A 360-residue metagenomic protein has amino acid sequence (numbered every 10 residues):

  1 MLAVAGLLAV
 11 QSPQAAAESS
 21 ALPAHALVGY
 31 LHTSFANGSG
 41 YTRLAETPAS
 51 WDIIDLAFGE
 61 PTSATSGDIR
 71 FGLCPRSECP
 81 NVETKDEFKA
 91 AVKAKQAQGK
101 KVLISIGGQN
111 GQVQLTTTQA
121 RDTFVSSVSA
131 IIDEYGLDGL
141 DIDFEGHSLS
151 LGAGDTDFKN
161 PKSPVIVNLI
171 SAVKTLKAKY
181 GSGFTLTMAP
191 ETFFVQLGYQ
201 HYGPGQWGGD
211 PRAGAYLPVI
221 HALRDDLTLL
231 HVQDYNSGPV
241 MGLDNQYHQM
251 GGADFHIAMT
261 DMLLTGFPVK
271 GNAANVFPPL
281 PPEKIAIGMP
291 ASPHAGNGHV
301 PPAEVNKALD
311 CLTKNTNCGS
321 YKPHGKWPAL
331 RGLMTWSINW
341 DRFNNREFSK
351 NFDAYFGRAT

Functional and structural regions predicted by a protein language model:
M1-A17: Secretory targeting and sorting signals
E18-A258, M262, P282-N306, W327-P328 (+1 more regions): Chitinase-like catalytic core of GlcNAc-active glycosidases
S127, H256-K270, C311-N317: Short, well-ordered amphipathic alpha-helical segments that serve as non-catalytic structural scaffolds within diverse
T265-L280, N317-K326: Short mixed-charge
E304-P323: Juxtamembrane loop segments immediately following a transmembrane helix
S337: Residues that scaffold, gate, or flank divalent-cation-dependent active/transport sites
F356-T360: C-terminal accessory extensions appended to soluble enzyme cores
